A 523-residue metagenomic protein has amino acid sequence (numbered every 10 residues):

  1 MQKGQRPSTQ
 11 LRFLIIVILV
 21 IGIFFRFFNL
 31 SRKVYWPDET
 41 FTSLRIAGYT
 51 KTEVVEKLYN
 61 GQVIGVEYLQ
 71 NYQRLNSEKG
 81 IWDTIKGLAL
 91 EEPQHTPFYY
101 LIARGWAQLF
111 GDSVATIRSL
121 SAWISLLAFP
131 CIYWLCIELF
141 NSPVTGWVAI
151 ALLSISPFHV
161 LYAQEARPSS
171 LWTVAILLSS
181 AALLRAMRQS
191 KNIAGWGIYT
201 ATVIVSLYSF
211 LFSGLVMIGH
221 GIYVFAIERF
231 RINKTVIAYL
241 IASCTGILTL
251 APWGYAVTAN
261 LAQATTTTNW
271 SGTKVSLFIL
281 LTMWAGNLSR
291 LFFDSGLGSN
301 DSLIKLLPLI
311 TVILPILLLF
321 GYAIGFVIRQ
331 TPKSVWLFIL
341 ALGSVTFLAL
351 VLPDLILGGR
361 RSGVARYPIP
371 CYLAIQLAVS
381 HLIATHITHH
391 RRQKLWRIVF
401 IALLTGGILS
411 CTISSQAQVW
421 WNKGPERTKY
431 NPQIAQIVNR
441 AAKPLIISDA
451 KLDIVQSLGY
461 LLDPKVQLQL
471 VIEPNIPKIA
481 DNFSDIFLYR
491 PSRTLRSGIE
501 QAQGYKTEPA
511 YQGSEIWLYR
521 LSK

Functional and structural regions predicted by a protein language model:
M1, I16-V17, I328-P332, I383-I413: Signature aromatic-anchored transmembrane alpha helix within multi-pass, membrane-resident enzymes that catalyze glycan
A47-H95, Y99, A107-F110: Interfacial juxtamembrane loops and adjacent helix segments that form the catalytic/substrate-binding surfaces
S119-F140, L178, G321-G325: Transmembrane-helix motifs of polytopic, lipid-linked glycan transferases
C131, A151-I155, L161, L171-S190 (+2 more regions): Specific aromatic-rich, kink-prone transmembrane helix
I132-I155: Transmembrane-helix signature of polytopic, membrane-embedded enzymes that assemble or transfer cell-envelope glycans
A182-Y199, V203, L215-I247: Perimembrane helix-loop-helix junctions
L337, G359-T388: Hydrophobic/aromatic-rich transmembrane helices and adjacent perimembrane loops
R392-W517: Catalytic lumenal/periplasmic loop and adjoining terminal transmembrane helix of membrane glycan-assembly enzymes
